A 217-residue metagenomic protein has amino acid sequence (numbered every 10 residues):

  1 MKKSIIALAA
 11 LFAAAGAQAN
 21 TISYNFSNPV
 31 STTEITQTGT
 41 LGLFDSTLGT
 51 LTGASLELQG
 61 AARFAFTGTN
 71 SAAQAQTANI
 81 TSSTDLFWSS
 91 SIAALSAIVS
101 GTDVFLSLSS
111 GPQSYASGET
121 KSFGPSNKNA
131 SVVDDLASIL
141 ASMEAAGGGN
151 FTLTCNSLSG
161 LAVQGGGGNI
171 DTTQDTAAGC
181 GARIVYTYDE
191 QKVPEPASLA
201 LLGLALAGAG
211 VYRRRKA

Functional and structural regions predicted by a protein language model:
M1-S4, R213-A217: Positively charged n-region of N-terminal signal peptides that target proteins for export
K2-L8, S198-L201: Sec-dependent signal peptide recognition, specifically the positively charged N-region followed immediately by
A14-G16: N-terminal signal peptide c-region/cleavage motif recognized by signal peptidases
N20-Q74, T176-C180, Y186-K192: N-terminal segment immediately downstream of the Sec signal-peptide cleavage site in secreted/extracellular proteins
S71-D85: Short coil-to-beta strand junction motifs in C2/discoidin
L86-F123: Low-complexity, serine/threonine/proline-enriched polar segments
P112-D171: Cysteine-clustered segments with highest specificity for TGF-beta superfamily mature ligands
P194-Y212: A short, hydrophobic C-terminal helix/tail in secreted or cell-surface proteins
